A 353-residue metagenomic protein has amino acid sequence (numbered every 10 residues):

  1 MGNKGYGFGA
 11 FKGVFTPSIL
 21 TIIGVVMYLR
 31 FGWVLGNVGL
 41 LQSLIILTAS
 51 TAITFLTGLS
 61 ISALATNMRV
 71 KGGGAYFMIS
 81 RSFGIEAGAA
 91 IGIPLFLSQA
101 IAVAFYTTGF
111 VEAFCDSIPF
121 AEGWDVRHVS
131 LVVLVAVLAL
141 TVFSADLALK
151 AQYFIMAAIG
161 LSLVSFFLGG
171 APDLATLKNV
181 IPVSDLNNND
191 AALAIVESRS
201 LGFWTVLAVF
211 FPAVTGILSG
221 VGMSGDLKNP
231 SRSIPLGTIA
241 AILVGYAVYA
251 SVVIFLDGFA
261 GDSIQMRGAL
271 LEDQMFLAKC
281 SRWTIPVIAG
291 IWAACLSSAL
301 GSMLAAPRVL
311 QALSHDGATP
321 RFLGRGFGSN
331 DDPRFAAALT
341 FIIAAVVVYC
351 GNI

Functional and structural regions predicted by a protein language model:
M1-S62, T66-G74, S184, L193-V196: Membrane-interface "cap" regions at the ends of multi-pass membrane proteins
Y6-V14, I85, D125-V132, K228-L236 (+3 more regions): Loop-to-transmembrane helix boundary motifs in multi-pass membrane proteins
F8-S18, I45, G84-L97, V129-V133 (+3 more regions): Select transmembrane alpha-helical segments in multipass membrane proteins
S18-I19, G32-V34, S62-N67, Y76-S82 (+4 more regions): Helix-loop junctions at the membrane interface of multi-pass solute transporters
R30-N37, L64-T66, A90, E112 (+5 more regions): Membrane-water interface regions at transmembrane-helix termini and the short interhelical loops of multi-pass membrane
S43, A121-D125, A157-I288: Helix-loop-helix junctions that connect adjacent transmembrane segments in multi-pass membrane transporters
F55-L134, L138-A139, L296-A312, I353: Hydrophobic transmembrane alpha-helices that form the core helical bundles of multi-pass secondary transporters
F77-M78, D116-F120, L243-L300, P320-I353: TM-loop-TM module centered on a large, flexible mid-protein loop between adjacent transmembrane helices in multi-pass
